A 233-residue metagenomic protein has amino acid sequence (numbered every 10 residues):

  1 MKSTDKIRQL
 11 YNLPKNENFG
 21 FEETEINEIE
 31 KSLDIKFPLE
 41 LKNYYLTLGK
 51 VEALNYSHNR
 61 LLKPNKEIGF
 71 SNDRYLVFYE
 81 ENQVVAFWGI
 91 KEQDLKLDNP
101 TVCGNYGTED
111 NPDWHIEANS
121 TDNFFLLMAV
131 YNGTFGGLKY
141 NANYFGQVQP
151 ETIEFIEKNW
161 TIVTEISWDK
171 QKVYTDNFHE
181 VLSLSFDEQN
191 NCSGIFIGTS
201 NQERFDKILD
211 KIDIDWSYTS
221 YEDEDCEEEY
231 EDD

Functional and structural regions predicted by a protein language model:
M1-D110, L126-Q171, Y218-D233: A surface-exposed partner-binding patch
D113-E117, F125: C-terminal multi-pass transmembrane helix bundles with aromatic-rich, positive-inside signatures
S167-D233: Extended, charged low-complexity segments that frequently continue into or abut oligomerization scaffolds
